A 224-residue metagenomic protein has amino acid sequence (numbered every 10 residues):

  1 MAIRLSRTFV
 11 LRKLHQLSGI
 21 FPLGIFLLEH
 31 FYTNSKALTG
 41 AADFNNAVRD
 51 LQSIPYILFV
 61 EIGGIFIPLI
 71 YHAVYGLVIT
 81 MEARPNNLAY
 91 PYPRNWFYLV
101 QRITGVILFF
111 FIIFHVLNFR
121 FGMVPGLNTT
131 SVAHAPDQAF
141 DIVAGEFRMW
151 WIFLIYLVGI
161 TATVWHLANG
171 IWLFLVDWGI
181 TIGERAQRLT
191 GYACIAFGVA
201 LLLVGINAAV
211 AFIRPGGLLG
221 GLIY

Functional and structural regions predicted by a protein language model:
M1-Y224: Membrane-embedded alpha-helical bundles that constitute the cytochrome b-like, heme-associated redox core of multi-pass
